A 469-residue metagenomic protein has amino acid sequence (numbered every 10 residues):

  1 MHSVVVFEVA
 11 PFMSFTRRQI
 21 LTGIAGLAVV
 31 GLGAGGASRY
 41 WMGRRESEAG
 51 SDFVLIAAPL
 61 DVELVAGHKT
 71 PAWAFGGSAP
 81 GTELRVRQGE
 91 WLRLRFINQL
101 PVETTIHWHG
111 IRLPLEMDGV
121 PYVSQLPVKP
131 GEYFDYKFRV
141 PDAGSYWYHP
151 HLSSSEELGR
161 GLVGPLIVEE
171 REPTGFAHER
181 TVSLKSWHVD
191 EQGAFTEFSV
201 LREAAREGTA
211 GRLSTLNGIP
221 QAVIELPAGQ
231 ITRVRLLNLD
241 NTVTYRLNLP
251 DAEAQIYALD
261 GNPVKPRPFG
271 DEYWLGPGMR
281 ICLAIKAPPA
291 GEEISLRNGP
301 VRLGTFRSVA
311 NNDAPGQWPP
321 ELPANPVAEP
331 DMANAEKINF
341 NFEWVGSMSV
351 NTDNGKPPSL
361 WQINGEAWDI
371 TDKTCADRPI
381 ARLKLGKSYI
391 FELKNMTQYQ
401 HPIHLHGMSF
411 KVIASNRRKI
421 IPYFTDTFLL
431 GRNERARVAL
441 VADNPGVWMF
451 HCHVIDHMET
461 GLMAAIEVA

Functional and structural regions predicted by a protein language model:
M1-F15: N-terminal secretory signal peptides
G23, V29-V54, L158-D190, K265-Q400 (+2 more regions): Extended terminal and domain-junction accessory segments
G67-R85, R212-A222, S359-L385: N-terminal edge beta-strand
A79, L84, G110-D142, P220 (+4 more regions): Extracytoplasmic beta-sandwich strand-turn segments characteristic of Greek-key/jelly-roll folds
F96-L100, L237-N238, L393-T397: Asparagine-centered strand-capping/turn motif at beta-strand->loop junctions
M117-D118, L126-K129, E197-N334, N416-Y423: Histidine- and aromatic-rich segments of cupredoxin/plastocyanin-like copper-binding domains
V140-E169: Hydrophobic or amphipathic alpha-helical targeting/insertion segments
D251-D260, M396-Y423, I455-M458, E467-A469: Active/binding-pocket-proximal capping segment
